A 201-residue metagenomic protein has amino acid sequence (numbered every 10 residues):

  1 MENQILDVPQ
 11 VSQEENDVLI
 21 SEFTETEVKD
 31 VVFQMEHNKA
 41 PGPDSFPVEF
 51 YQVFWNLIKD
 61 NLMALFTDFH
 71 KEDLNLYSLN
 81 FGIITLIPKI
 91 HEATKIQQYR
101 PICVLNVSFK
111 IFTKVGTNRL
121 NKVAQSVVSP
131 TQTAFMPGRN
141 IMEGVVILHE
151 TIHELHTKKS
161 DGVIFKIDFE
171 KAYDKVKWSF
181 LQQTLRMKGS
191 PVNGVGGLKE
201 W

Functional and structural regions predicted by a protein language model:
M1-Q97, I111: Surface-exposed loop/turn segments and immediately adjacent short secondary-structure elements within folded domains
E22, V31-Q34, E49-F50, L65-F69 (+11 more regions): Alpha-helical recognition domains of nuclear gene-regulatory proteins
M35-H37, P43, K89-I90, V107 (+3 more regions): Residues immediately flanking
K39-F46, T94-V104, E143-R186: Conserved catalytic palm subdomain of right-hand nucleotidyl-transferase polymerases, strongest for RNA-directed enzymes
N56, D60, A64, K110 (+5 more regions): Short, residue-level hotspots on alpha-helical faces of the histone-fold and other alpha-helical interaction modules
L76-L79, K95-Q97, S129, H156-D161 (+1 more regions): Intrinsically disordered, low-complexity regulatory regions enriched in Ser/Pro/Gly/Thr and acidic residues
Q97-V128, V146: Conserved pre-motif C helix in the palm subdomain of viral-like polymerases
S190-N193, W201: Low-complexity basic/metal-binding stretches
